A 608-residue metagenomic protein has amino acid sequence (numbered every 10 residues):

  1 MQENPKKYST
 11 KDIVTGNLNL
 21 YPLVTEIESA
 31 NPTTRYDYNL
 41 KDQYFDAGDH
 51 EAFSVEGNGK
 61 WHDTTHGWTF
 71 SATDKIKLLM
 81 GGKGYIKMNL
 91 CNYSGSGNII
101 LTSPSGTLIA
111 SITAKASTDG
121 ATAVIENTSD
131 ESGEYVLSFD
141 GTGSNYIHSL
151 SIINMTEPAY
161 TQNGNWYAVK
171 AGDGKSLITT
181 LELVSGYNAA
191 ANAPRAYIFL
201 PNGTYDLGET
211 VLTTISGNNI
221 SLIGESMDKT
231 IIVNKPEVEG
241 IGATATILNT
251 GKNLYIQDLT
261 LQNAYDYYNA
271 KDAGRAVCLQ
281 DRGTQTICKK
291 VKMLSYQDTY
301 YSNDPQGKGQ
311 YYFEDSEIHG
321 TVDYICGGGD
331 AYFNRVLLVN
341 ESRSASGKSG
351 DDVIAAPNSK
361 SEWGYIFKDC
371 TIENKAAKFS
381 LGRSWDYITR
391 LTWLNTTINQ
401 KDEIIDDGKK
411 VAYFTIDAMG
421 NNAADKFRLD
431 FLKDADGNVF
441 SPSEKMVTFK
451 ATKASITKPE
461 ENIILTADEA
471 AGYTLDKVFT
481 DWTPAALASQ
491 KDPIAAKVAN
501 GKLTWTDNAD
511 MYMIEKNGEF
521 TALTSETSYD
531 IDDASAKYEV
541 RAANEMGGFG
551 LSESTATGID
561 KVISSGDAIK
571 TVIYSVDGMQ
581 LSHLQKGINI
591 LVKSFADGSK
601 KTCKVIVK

Functional and structural regions predicted by a protein language model:
M1-K11: Surface-exposed interfaces of beta-sheet-rich extracellular modules
S29-T73: Glycan-recognition and processing domains
W61-Y85, G95-G97, G120-A123, S144-I147: Short beta-strands within extracellular/lumenal beta-sheet-rich domains
G82-K83, N92-S96, W505-Y512, S535 (+1 more regions): Short proline/glycine-enriched turn/loop motifs at strand-loop junctions of beta-rich domains
G95, S103-P158: Terminal, low-complexity interaction segments
A114-A116, E519-E526: Short beta-strand segments within Ig-like beta-sandwich modules, predominantly Fibronectin type-III
Y160-A168, I178-N500, Y512-M513, L523-E553: Sequence-level preference for short, compositionally simple segments enriched in small aliphatic or small polar residues
K516-E519, T555-K608: C-terminal outer-membrane/trafficking sorting elements
